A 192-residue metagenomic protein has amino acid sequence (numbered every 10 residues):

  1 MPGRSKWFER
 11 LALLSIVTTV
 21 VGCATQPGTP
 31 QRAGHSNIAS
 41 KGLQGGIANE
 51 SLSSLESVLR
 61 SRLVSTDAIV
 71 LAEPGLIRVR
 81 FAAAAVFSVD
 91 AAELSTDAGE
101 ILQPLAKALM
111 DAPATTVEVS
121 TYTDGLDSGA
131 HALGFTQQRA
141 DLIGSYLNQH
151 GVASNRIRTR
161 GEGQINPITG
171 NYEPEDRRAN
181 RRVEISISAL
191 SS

Functional and structural regions predicted by a protein language model:
M1-C23: Sec-dependent bacterial lipoprotein signal peptides
V17-K41: Bacterial Sec signal peptide processing site at the extreme N-terminus
V21, K107, G144-S145: Core alpha-helical elements of the protein kinase catalytic domain, predominantly the helix directly N-terminal
I38-R80: Post-signal-peptide N-terminal segment of Sec-exported extracytoplasmic proteins
L43-N49, V86-S95, G129-L133: Second-shell loop/turn segments in exported
E56-T66, L71-A72, V86-T121, N148 (+2 more regions): Periplasmic peptidoglycan-binding/anchoring modules of Gram-negative envelope and division proteins
I77, T115-V117, I157, V183: Conserved beta-strand core positions
Y122-S192: Periplasmic OmpA-like peptidoglycan-binding domain that tethers envelope proteins to the cell wall
